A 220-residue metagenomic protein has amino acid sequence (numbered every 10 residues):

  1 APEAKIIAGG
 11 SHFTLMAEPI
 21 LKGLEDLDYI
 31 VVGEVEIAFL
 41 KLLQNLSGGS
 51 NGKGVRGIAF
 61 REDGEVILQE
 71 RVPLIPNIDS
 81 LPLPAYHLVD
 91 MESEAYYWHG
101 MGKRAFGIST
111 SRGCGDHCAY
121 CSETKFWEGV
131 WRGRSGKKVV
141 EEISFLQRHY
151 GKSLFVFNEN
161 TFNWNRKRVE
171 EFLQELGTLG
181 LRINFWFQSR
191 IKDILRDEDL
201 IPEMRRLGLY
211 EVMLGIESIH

Functional and structural regions predicted by a protein language model:
A1-N77: Glycine-rich beta-alpha loop elements in corrinoid/cobalamin-binding modules across cobalamin-dependent enzymes
D79, P84-H220: Radical SAM [4Fe-4S] cluster-binding motif and immediate context
